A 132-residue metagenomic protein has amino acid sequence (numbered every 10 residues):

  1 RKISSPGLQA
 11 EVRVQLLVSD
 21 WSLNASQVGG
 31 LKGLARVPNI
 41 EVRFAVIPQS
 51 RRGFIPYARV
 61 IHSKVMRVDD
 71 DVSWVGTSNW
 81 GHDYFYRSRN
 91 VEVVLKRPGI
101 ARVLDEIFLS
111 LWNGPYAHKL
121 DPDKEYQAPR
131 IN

Functional and structural regions predicted by a protein language model:
R1-N132: PLD/PLD-like phosphodiesterase catalytic module centered on the HKD motif
